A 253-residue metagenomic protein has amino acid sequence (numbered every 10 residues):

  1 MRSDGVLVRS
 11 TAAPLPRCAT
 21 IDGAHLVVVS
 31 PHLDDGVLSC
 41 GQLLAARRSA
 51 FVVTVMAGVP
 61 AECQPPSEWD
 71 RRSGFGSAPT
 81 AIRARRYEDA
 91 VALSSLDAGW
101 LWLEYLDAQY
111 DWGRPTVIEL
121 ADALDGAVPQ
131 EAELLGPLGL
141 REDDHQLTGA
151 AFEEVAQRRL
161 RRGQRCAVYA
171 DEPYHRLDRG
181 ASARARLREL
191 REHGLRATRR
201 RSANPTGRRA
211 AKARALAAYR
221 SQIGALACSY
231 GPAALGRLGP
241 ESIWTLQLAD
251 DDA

Functional and structural regions predicted by a protein language model:
M1-A19, R85-L103, A108-P115, A127-P129 (+1 more regions): The feature marks non-catalytic terminal segments
M1-R158: Active-site beta-strand->loop->alpha-helix modules in alpha/beta enzyme cores, enriched in Gly/His/Asp(Glu)
